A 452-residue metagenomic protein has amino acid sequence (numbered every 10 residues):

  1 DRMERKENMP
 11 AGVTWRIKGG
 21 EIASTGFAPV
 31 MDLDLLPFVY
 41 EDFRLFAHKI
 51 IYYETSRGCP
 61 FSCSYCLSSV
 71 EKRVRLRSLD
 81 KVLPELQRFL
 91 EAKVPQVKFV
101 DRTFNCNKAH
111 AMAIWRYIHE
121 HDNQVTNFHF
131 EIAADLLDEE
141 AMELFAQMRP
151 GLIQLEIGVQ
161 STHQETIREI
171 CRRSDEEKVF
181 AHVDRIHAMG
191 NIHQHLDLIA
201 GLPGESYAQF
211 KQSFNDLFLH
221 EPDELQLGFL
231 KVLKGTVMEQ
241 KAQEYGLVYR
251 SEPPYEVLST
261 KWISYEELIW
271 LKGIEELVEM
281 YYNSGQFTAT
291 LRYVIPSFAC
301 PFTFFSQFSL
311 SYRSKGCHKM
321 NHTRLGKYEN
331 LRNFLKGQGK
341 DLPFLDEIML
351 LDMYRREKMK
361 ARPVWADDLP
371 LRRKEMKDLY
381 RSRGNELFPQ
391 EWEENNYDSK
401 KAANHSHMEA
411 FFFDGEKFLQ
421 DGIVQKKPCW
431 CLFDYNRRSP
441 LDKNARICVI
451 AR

Functional and structural regions predicted by a protein language model:
D1-P29: Glycine-rich beta-alpha loop elements in corrinoid/cobalamin-binding modules across cobalamin-dependent enzymes
K6-P10, Q96, G285-A289: Short, polar/charged, Gly/Pro-enriched helix-capping and turn/loop motifs at alpha-helix termini and inter-helix linkers
K18, R102, L230: Flexible loop residues that form catalytic and substrate-binding hotspots at small-molecule/glycan-binding clefts
P29-D32, Y249: Mobile, glycine-enriched helix-loop/loop "lid" segments at the mouths of ligand-binding/catalytic clefts that gate
D34, F38-A188: Radical SAM [4Fe-4S] cluster-binding motif and immediate context
K108, E120-N123, H129-L136, E140-F304: A structural motif corresponding to the C-terminal lobe/cap of the Radical SAM core domain
E276-R452: Radical SAM enzyme core and accessory elements
